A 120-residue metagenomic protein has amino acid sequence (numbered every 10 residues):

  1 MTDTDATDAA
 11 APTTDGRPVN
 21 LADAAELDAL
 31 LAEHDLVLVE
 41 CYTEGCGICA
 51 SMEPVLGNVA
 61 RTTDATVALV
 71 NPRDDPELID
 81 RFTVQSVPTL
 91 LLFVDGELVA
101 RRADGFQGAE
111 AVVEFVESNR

Functional and structural regions predicted by a protein language model:
M1-H34, R61, V112-R120: Haloarchaeal acidic low-complexity proteome signature biased toward cell-envelope/secretome components but also
D35, Y42-G45, S86: Short pre-active-site segment immediately N-terminal to redox-active cysteine/selenocysteine motifs in thiol-based
L38-V39, V67, L90: Hydrophobic beta-strand anchors of alpha/beta hydrolase catalytic cores
C46-C49, L90: The canonical Cys-X-X-Cys-His
I48-T62: Typically the conserved alpha-helix immediately C-terminal to a functionally engaged Cys/Sec in thioredoxin-like
P72-L78: Structural microenvironment flanking redox-active thiols in thiol-disulfide oxidoreductases
F82-L91: Structural micro-motif
L91-R120: Non-catalytic, surface beta->alpha helical segment in thiol-disulfide oxidoreductase systems
